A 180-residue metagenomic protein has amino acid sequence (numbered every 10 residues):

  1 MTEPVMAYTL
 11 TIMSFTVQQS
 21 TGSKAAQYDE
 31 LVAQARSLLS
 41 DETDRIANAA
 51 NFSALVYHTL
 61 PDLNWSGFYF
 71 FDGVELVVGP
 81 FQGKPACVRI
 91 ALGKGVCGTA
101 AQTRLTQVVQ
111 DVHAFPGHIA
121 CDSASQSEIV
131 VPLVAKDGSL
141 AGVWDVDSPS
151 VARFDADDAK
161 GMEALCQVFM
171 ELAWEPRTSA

Functional and structural regions predicted by a protein language model:
M6-P80, K84, A164, V168-A180: Intrinsically disordered, low-complexity terminal regulatory regions
L63, F71-C121: Regulatory sensory and allosteric helical modules in signal-transduction proteins and certain transcription factors
W65, V130, V143: Short hydrophobic/aromatic beta-strand element in the GNAT-like acyltransferase core that lines or flanks the acyl-donor
K84, S148-P149: A short acidic/small-residue loop/turn micro-motif
A100, R104, G138, D158-A173: Interdomain signal-transducing alpha-helices
S127-A135: A short, aliphatic-rich beta-strand micro-motif
V134-S148: Sensory-domain boundary capping and coupling elements
V151-D158: A short acidic/glycine-rich loop-to-helix N-cap element
